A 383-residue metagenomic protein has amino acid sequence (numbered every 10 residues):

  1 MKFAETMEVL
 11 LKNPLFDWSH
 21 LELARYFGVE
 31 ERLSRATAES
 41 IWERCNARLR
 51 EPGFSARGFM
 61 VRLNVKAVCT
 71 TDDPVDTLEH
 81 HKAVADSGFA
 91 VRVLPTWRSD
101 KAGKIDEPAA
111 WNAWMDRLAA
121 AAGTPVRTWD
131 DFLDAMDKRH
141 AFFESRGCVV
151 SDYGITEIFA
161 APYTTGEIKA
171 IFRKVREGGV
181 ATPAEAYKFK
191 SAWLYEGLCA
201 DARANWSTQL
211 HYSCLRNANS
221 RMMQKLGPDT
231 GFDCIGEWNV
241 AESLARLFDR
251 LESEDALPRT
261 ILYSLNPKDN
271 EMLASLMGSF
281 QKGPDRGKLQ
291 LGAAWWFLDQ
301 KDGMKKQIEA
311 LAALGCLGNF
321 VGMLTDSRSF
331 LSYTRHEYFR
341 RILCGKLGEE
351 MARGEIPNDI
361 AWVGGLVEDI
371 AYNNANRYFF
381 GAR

Functional and structural regions predicted by a protein language model:
M1-A204, A256-P258, L262-A274, G278-R383: Metal-cofactor-binding active-site regions of metalloenzymes
P162, N219-R221: Short Asp/Glu-rich motifs
S207-N217: Histidine-centered catalytic micro-motifs
M223-I235: Active-site loop ensemble at the mouth of alpha/beta enzyme cores that anchors a bound cofactor
W238-L244: Divalent-cation-assisted or electrostatically stabilized phosphate/pyrophosphate-binding catalytic cores
L247-S253: Short, basic/hydrophobic alpha-helical segments
